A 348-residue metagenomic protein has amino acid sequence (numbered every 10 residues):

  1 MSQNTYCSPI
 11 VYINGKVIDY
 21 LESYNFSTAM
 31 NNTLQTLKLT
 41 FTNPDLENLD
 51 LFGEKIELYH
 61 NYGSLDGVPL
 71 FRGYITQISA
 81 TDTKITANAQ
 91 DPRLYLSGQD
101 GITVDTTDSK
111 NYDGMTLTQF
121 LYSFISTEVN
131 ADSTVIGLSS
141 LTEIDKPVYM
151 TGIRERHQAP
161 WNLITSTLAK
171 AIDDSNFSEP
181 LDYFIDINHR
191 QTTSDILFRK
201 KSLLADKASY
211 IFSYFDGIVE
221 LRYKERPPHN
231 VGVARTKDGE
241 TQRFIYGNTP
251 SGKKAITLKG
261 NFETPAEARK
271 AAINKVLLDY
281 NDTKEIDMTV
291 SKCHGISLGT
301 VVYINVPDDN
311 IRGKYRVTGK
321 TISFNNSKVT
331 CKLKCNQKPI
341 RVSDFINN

Functional and structural regions predicted by a protein language model:
M1, V11, L39-F41, I75 (+5 more regions): Short low-polarity hydrophobic stretches
M1-D105, A169-K170, S202-L221: Assembly/oligomerization scaffold segments
M1-T5, K110, E179-S327, Q337-D344: Acidic, small/polar-enriched beta strand-loop surface segments
L37-T40, K84-Q90, S194-L197, D287-T289 (+1 more regions): A generic structural motif
E54-I56, M115, T300: Surface-exposed loop/turn positions
L70, K84, R156, H229 (+2 more regions): Short edge beta-strand segments in beta-sheet-rich domains
T83-Y223: Charged- and aromatic-enriched interaction segments used to assemble and dock large macromolecular complexes
G101, V342-N348: C-terminal output/interaction extensions
